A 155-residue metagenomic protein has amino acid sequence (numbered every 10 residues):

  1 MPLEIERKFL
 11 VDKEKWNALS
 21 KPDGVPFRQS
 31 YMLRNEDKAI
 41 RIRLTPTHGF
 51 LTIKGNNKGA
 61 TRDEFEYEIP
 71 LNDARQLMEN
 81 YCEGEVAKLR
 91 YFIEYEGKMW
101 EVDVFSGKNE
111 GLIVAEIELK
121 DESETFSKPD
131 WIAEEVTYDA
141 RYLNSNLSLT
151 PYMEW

Functional and structural regions predicted by a protein language model:
M1-W155: Phosphate-end processing signature that detects enzymes handling 5′-triphosphorylated RNA and polyphosphate
